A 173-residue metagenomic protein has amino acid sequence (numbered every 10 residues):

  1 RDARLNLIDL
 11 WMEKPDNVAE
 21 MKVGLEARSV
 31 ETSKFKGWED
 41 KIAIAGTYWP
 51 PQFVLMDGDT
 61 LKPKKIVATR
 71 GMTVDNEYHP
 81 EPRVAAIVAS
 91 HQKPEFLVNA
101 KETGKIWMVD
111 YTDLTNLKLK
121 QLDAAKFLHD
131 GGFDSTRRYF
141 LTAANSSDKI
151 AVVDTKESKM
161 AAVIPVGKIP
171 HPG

Functional and structural regions predicted by a protein language model:
R1-G173: Predominantly soluble domains enriched in secretory-pathway, periplasmic, or organellar proteins
